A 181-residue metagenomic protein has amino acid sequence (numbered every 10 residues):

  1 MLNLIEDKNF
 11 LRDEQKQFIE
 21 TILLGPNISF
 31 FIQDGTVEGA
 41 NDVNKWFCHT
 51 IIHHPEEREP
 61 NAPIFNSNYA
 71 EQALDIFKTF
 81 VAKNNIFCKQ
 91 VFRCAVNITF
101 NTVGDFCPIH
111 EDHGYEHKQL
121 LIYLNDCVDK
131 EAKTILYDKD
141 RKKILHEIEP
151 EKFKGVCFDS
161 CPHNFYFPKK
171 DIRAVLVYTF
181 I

Functional and structural regions predicted by a protein language model:
M1-C88: Non-heme Fe(II)/2-oxoglutarate
P60-I181: Catalytic core of non-heme Fe(II) oxygenases with the double-stranded beta-helix
